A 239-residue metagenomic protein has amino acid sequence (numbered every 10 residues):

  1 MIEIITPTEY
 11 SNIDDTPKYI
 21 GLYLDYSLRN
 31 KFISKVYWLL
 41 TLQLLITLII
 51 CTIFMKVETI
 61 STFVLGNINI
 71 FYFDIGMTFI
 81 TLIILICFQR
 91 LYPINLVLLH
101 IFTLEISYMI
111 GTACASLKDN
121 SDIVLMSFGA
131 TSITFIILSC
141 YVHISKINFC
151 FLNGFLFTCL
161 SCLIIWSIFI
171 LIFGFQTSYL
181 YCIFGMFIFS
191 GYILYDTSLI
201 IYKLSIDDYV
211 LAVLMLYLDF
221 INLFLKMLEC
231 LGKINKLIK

Functional and structural regions predicted by a protein language model:
M1-K239: A hydrophobic alpha-helical transmembrane-helix feature that marks the membrane cores and membrane-interface segments
